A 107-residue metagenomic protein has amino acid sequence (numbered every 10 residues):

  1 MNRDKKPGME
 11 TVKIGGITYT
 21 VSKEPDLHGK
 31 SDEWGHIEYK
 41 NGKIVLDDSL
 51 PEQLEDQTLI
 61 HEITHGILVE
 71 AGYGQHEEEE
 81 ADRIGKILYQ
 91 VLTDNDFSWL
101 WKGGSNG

Functional and structural regions predicted by a protein language model:
M1-L54, E70-G107: Metalloprotease/metallohydrolase-associated module, dominated by Zn2+-dependent proteases
Q57-V69: Active-site recognition of the HExxH zinc-binding catalytic motif
